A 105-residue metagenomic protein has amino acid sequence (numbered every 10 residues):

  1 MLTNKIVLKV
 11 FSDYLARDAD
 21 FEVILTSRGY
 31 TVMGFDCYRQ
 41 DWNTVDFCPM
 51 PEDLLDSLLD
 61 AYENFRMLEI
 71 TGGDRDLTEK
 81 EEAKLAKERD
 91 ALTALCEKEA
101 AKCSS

Functional and structural regions predicted by a protein language model:
M1-D20, Y62-R75, E79-K80, C96 (+1 more regions): Negatively charged, low-complexity tracts enriched in Asp/Glu with abundant Ser/Thr
I6, V10, D53-L54, A91: Exposed alpha-helical structural elements
F11, T26, D56, C103-S104: Intrinsically disordered, low-complexity segments enriched in Ser/Pro/Gly/Ala and basic residues
I24-A86: Acidic, low-complexity, intrinsically disordered interaction modules
K84-L95: Localized chelating/binding microdomains that coordinate divalent metal ions or stabilize phosphate-bearing
